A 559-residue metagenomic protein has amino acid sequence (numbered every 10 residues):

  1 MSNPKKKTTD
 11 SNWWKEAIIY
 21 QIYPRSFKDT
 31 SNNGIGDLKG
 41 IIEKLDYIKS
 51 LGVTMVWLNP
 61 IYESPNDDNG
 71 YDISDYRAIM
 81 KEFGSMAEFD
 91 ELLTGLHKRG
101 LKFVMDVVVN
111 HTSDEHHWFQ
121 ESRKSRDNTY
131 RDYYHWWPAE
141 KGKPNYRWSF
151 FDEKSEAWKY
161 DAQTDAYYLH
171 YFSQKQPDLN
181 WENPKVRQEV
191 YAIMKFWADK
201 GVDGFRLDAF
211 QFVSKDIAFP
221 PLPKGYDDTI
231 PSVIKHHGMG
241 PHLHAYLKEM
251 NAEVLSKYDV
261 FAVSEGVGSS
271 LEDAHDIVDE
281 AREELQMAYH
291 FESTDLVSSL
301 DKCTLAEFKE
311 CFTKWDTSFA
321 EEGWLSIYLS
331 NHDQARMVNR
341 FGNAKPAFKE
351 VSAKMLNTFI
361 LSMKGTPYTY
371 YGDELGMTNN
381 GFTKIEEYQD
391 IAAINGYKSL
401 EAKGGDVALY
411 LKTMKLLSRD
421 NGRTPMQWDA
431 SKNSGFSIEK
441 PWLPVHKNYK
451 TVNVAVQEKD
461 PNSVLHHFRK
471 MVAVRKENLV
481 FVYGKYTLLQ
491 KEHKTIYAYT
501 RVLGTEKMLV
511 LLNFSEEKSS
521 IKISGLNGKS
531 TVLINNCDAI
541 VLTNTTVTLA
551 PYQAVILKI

Functional and structural regions predicted by a protein language model:
S2-K195, D199, F212-S270, E280 (+1 more regions): Acidic/aromatic-lined carbohydrate-recognition and catalytic surfaces of CAZymes acting on diverse glycans
W13-W14, L222-D227, S232-K235, A245-L247 (+11 more regions): Loop/helix patches that line or flank the sugar-binding groove of alpha-linked glycan CAZymes
Q21, W57-P60, F205-A209, V263-G266 (+4 more regions): Short beta-strand segments
S64-D68, H111-W118, V213-I217, S270-A274 (+5 more regions): Short catalytic/ligand-binding loop motif for oxyanion handling, primarily in non-cytosolic enzymes, centered on
N66-G70, A274-A281, T500-R501, V547: Short glycine-biased active-site loop of nucleotidyltransferases that positions the nucleotide triphosphate and helps
K518-N536: Beta-strand-rich binding/interaction modules
T543-I559: C-terminal beta-strand-rich structural cap/linker in extracellular carbohydrate-active enzymes
